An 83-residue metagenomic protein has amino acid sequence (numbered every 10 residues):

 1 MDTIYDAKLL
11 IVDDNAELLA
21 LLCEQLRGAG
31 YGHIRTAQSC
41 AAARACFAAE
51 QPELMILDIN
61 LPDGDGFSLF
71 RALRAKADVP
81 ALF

Functional and structural regions predicted by a protein language model:
M1-L10: Non-catalytic signal-transmission and effector/linker regions of two-component phosphorelay proteins
A16-R35: Two-component/phosphorelay signaling modules centered on CheY-like receiver
C23, T36-L54: Acidic, metal-coordinating helix/loop segments flanking the phosphotransfer/catalytic sites of two-component signaling
S39, D65-S68: Acidic catalytic/metal-coordinating carboxylates
D58: Active-site residues of response regulator receiver
P62: The feature encodes the CheY-like receiver
D78-F83: A short, hydrophobic beta-strand element within the central beta-sheet of small alpha/beta folds
